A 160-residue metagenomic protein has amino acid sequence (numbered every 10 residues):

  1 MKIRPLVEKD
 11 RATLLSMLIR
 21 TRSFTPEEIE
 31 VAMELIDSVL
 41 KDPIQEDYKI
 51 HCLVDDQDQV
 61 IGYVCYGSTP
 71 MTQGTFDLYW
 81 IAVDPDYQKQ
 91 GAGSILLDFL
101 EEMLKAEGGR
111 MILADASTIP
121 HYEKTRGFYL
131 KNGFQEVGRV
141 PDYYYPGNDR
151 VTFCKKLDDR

Functional and structural regions predicted by a protein language model:
M1-K2: Extreme N-terminal starter segment of soluble prokaryotic enzymes
P5-Y79, D84-D86, L97-F99, M103 (+2 more regions): Acetyl-CoA-dependent GNAT
Y48, N148-T152: Short hydrophobic/aromatic beta-strand or adjacent loop that forms the aromatic wall/cage of a ligand/substrate-binding
G91: Conserved G/P- and acidic residue-centered "switch" motifs that form tight phosphate/ATP-binding loops in soluble
S94: Residues forming the Rossmann-fold NAD(P)(H) cofactor-binding site
R110, Q135: Short acidic/polar active-site loop segments enriched in Thr and Asp
L113-T125, Y143-G147: Conserved beta-strand-loop-alpha-helix junction that forms the acyl-donor binding cleft
Y129, F134: Conserved active-site tyrosine of GNAT-family acetyltransferases
